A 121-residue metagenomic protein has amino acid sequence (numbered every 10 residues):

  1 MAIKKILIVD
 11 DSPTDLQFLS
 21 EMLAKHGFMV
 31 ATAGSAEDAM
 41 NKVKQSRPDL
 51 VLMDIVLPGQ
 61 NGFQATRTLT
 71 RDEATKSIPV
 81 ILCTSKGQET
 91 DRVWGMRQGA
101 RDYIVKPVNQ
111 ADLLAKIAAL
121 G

Functional and structural regions predicted by a protein language model:
L16, P58, K76, Q88 (+1 more regions): The feature encodes the CheY-like receiver
Q17-K25: Charged docking surfaces used in two-component/phosphorelay signaling
G27-G34, K42: Short hydrophobic/Thr-rich beta-strand motif most characteristic of the beta2 strand and flanking loop of CheY-like
S46-L52, L57: Active-site beta3 strand of CheY-like receiver
V108-A118: C-terminal output helix
